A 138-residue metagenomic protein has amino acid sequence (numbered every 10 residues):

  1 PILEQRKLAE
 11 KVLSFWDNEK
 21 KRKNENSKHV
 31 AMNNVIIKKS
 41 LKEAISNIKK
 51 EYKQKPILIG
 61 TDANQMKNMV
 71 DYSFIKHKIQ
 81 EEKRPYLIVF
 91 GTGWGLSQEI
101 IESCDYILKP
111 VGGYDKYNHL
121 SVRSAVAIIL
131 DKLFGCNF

Functional and structural regions predicted by a protein language model:
P1-A63, A127-F138: RNA substrate-binding interface of SAM-dependent RNA methyltransferases
L13-S14, Y72-K76, E102-D105, R123: Short, glycine/charged-enriched secondary-structure capping and boundary segments
M32-K39, Q65-V70, Y114-L120: Short, exposed beta-strand "edge-strand" segments with a Pro/Gly-rich flavor and a Y/T-containing core
I37-A44, D71, L96, I100-S103: Amphipathic alpha-helical interface surfaces
P56, P85-Y86, D105: Conserved acidic residues
D62-E99, P110: Long, charge-patterned amphipathic alpha-helical coiled-coil/hairpin "stalk" segments used as oligomerization
W94-F138: Structured adenosyl-cofactor binding patch, chiefly the S-adenosyl-L-methionine
